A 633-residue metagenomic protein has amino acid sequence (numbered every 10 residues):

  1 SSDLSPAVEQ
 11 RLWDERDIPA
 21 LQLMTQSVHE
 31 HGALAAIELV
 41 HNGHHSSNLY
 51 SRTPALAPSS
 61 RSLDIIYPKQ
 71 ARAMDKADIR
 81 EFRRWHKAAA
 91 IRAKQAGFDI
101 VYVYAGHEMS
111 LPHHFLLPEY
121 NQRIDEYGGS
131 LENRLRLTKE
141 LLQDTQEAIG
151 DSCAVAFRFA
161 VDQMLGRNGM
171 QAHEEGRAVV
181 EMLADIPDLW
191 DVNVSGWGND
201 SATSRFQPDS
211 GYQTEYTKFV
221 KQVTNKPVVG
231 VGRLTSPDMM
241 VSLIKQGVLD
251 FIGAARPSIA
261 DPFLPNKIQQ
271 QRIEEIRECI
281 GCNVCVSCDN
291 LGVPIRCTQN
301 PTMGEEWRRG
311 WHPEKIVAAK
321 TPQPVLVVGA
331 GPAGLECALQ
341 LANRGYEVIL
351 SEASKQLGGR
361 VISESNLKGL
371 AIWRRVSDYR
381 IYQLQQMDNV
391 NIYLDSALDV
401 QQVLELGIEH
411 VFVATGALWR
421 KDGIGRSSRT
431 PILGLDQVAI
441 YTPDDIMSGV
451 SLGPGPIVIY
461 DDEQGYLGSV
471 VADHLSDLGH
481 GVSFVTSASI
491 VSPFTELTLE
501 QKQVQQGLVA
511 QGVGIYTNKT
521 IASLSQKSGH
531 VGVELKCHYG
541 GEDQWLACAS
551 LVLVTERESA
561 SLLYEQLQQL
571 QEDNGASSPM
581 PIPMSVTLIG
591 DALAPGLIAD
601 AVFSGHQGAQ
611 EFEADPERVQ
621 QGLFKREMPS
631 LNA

Functional and structural regions predicted by a protein language model:
S2-V328, P332, C337-N343, E347-V348 (+3 more regions): Flavin-dependent oxidoreductase catalytic cores
V103, V192, A254, V411-A414 (+2 more regions): Redox-cofactor binding/interface segments in oxidoreductases and associated redox assembly factors
L131, G358, S363, A414-A417: Terminal amphipathic helices with adjacent charged low-complexity linkers/tails
W190, V220, L243, A255 (+9 more regions): Hydrophobic, well-ordered secondary-structure elements that form the walls of internal hydrophobic environments
D200-F206, P227, D250-F251, V361-G369 (+3 more regions): Short beta-alpha connecting loops at secondary-structure transitions that line or flank enzyme active sites
I276-I280, S363-I392, G425-V438, E496-S523: N-terminal glycine-rich dinucleotide-binding loop that anchors FAD/FMN and/or NAD(P) in oxidoreductases
A319-S351, Y393-G407, T415-E496, H538-S550 (+1 more regions): Rossmann-like dinucleotide/flavin-binding elements
Y393-L406, T517-V531: A conserved short coil-to-beta-strand element within the FAD-binding core of flavoproteins
